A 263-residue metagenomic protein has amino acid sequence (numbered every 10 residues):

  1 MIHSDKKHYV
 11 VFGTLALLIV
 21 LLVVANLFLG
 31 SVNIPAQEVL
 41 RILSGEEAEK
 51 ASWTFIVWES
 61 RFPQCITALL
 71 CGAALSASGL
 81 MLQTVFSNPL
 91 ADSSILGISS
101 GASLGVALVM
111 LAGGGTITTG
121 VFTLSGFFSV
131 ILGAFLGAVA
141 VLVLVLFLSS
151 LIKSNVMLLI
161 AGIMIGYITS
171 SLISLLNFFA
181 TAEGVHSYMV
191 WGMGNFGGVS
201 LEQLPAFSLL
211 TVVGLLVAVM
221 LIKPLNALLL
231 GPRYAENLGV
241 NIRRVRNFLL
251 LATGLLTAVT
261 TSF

Functional and structural regions predicted by a protein language model:
M1-F263: Alpha-helical transmembrane segments in inner-membrane proteins
